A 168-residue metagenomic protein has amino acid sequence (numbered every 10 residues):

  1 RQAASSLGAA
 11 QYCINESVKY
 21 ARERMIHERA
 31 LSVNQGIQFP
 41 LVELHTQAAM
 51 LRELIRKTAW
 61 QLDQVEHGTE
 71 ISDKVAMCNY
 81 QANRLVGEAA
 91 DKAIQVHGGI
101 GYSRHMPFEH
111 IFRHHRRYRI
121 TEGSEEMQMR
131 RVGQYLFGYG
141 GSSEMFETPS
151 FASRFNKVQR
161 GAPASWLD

Functional and structural regions predicted by a protein language model:
R1-D168: Alpha-helical interface subdomain recognition
